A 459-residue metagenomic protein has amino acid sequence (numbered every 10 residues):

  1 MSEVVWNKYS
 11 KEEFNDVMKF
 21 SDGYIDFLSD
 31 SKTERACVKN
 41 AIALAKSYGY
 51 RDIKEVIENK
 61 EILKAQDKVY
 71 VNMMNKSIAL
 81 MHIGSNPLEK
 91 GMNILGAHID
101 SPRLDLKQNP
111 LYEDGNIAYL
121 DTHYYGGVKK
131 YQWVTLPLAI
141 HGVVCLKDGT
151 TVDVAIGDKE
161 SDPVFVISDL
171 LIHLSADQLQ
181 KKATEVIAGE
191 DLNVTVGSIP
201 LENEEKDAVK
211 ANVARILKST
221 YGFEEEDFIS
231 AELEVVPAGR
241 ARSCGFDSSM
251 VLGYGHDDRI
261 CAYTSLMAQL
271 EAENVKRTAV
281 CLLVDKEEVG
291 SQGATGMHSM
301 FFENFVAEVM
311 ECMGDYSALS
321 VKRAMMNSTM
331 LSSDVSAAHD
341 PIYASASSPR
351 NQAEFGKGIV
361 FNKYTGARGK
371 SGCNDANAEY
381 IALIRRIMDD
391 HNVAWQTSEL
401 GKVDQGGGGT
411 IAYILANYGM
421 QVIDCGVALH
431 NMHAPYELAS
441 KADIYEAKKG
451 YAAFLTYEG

Functional and structural regions predicted by a protein language model:
M1-G459: N-terminal hydrophobic/helix-forming segments and targeting peptides
